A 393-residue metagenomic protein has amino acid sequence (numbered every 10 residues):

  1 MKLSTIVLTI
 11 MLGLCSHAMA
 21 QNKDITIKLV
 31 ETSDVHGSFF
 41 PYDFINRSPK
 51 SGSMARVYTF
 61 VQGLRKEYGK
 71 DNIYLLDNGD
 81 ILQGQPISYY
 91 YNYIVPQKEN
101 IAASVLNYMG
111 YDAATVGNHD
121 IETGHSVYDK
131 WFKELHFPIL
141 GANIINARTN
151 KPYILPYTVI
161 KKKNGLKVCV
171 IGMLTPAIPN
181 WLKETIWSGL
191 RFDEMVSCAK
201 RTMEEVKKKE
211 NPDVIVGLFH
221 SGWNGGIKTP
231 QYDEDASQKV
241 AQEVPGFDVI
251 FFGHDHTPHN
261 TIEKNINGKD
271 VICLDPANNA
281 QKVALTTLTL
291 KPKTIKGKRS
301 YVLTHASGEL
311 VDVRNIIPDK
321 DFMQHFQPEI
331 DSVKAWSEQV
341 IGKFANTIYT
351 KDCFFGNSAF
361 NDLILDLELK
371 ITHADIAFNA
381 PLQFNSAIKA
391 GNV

Functional and structural regions predicted by a protein language model:
M1-K23: Bacterial Sec-dependent N-terminal signal peptides
T5, T9, T32, T372: Ser/Thr-centric signal marking residues that sit in or immediately flank functional binding/regulatory motifs
Q21-D312, F355-L367, A377: Acidic, metal/ion-coordinating pockets
D24, L290-N392: A short C-terminal boundary segment appended to hydrolase-like catalytic domains
S53, N392-V393: A diffuse structural propensity rather than consistent per-protein peaks
G69, K183, D319-K320, V393: Helix N-terminus capping/helix-initiation residues
